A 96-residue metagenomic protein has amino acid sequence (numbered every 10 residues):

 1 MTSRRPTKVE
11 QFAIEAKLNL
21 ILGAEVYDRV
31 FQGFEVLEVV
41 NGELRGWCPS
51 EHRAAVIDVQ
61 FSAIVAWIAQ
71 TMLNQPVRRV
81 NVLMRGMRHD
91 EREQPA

Functional and structural regions predicted by a protein language model:
M1-A96: Intrinsically disordered, low-complexity basic tails and flexible linkers associated with large NTP-driven
